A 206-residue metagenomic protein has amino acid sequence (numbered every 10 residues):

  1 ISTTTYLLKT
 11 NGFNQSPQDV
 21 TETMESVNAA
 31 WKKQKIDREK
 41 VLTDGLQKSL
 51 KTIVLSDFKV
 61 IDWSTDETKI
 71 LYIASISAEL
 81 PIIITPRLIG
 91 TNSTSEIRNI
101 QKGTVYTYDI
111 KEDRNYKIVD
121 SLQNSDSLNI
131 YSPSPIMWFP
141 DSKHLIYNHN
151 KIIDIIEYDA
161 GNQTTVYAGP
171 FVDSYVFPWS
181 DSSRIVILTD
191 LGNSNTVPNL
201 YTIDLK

Functional and structural regions predicted by a protein language model:
I1-K206: Sequence signature of WD/YWTD-type beta-propeller architectures
